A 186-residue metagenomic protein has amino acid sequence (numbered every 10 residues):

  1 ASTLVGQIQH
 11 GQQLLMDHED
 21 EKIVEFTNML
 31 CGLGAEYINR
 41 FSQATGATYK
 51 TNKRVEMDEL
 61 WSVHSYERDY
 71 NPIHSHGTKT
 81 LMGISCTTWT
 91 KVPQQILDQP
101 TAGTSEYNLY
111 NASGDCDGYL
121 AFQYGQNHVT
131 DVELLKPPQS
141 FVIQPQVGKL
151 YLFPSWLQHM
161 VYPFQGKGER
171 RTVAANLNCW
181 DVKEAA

Functional and structural regions predicted by a protein language model:
A1-R54, R68-P72, G114-Y119: Non-heme Fe(II)/2-oxoglutarate
N52-V55, Q165-K167: A short beta-turn/loop motif at secondary-structure boundaries
V55-H64: A short glycine-rich, His/Asp/Glu-containing loop-to-beta-strand
E56, T80-M82, F153, E169: Residue-level preference for beta-strand/loop junctions
L60, I84, R171: Residue-level detector of short, conserved catalytic/binding motifs and their immediate flanks
V63-L150, Y162: Catalytic core of non-heme Fe(II) oxygenases with the double-stranded beta-helix
T130-A186: Catalytic core of Fe(II)/2-oxoglutarate
